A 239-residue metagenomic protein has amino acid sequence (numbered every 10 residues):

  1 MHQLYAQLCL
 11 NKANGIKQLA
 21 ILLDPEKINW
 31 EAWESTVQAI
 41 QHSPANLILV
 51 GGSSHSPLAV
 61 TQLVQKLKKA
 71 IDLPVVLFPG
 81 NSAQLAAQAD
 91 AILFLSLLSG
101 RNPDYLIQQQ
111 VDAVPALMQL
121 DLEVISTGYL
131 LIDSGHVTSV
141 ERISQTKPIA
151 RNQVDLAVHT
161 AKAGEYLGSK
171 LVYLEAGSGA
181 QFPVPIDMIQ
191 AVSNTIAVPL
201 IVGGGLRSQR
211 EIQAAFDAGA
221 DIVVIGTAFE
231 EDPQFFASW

Functional and structural regions predicted by a protein language model:
M1-L23, K27, A113-T127, D133-S134: N-terminal amphipathic alpha-helix/helix-capping segment at the start of soluble metabolic enzymes
K17-W33, P79-N81, L131-A157, V202 (+1 more regions): Active-site mouth loops of central-metabolism enzymes
L19-L23, I48-V50, V75-L77, I92-F94 (+4 more regions): Hydrophobic faces of well-ordered beta-strands that scaffold small-molecule active sites in alpha/beta enzyme cores
S35, L77, N81-L95, N194-I225: Catalytic cores of alpha/beta
V50-H55, A91, L95-L106, L174-G179 (+2 more regions): Glycine-rich phosphate-binding active-site loops on the catalytic face of alpha/beta enzymes
V60-A83, A113-I125, F182-S208, S238-W239: Alpha-helix-loop-beta-strand connector modules within alpha/beta enzyme cores
Q84-E165: Conserved anion-binding
I143-M188, E230-F236: Glycine/Thr-rich beta-alpha phosphate-binding loop at enzyme active sites
